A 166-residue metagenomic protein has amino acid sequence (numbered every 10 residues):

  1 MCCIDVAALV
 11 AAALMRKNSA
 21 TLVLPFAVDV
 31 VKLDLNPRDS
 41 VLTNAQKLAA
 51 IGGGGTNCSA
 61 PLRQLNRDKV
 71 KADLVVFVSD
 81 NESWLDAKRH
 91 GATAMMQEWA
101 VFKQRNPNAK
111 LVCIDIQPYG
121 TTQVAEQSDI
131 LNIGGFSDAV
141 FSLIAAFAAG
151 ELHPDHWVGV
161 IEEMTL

Functional and structural regions predicted by a protein language model:
M1-L166: Acidic, glycine-rich A-domain
